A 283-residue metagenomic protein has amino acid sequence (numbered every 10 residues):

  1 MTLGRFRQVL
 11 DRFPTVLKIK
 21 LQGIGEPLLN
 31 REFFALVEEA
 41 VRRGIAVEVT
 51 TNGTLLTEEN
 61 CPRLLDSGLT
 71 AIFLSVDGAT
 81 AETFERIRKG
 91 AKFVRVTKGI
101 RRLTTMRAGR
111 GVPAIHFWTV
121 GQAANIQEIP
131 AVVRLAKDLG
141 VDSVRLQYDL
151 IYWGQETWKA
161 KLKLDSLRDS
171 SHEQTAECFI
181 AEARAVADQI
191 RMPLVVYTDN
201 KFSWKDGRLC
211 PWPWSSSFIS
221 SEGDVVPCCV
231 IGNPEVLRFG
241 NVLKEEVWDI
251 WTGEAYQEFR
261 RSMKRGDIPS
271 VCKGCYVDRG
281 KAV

Functional and structural regions predicted by a protein language model:
M1-R7, D11, R43, P62-E245: Radical SAM enzyme [4Fe-4S]-AdoMet core and its adjacent flexible, acidic and glycine-rich loops/tails across
M1-T50, T54-S67: Conserved Radical SAM active-site core
L28, T54, A79, Q122 (+1 more regions): Short, glycine/serine-rich, charged loops/turns that create anion-binding and catalytic segments at active sites
A40, R208, S270: Cys/His-enriched microdomains
T57, E85, W248: Nucleotide phosphate-binding site architecture
I231-R279: Membrane-interface junctions of multi-pass transporters
A282-V283: Short Cys/His-rich "knuckle" micro-motifs
